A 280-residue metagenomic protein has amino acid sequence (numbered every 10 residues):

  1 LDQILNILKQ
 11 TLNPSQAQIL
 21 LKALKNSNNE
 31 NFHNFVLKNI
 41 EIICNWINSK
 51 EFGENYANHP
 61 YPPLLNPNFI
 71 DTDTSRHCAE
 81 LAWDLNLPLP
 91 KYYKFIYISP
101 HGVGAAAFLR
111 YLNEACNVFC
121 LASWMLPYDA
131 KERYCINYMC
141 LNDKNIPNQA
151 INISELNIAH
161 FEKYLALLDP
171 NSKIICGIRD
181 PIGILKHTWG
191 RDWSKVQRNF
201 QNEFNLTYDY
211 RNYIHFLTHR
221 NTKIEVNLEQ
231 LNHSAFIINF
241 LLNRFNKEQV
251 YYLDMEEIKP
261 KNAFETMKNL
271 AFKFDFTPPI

Functional and structural regions predicted by a protein language model:
L1-I146: PAPS-dependent sulfotransferase catalytic core
I70-T74, N148-S154, E225-L231: Short linear motifs at secondary-structure transitions and domain/linker junctions
H77-E80, K91, N157-I158, N232-F236: Short amphipathic alpha-helical surface micro-motifs
K94, S99-V103, C116, E155 (+2 more regions): Short, flexible loop/turn elements at secondary-structure junctions
I96-S99, C120-M125, A150-N152, K173-I178 (+1 more regions): A structural signal for short, well-ordered beta-strand segments and their strand-loop junctions that often border
K131-I175: Conserved nucleotide-sensing/catalytic segment adjacent to the nucleotide-binding pocket in NTP-handling enzymes
H160-P279: PAPS-dependent sulfotransferase catalytic domain
